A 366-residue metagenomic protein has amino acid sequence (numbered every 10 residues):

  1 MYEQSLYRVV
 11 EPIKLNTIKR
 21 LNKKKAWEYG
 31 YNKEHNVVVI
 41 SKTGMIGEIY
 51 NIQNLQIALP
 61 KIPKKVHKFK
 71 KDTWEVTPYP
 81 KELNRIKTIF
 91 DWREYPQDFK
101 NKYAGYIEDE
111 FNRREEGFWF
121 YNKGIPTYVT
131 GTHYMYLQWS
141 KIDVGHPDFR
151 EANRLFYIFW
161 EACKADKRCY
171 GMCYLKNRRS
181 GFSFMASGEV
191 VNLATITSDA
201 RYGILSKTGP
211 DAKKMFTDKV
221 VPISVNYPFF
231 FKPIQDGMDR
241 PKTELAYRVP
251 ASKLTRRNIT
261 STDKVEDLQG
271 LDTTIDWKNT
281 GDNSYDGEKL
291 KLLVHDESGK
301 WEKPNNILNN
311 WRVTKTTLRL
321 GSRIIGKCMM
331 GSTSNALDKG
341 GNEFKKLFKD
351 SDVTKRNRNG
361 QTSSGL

Functional and structural regions predicted by a protein language model:
M1-L366: Phosphate/NTP-binding elements of NTP-utilizing enzymes
